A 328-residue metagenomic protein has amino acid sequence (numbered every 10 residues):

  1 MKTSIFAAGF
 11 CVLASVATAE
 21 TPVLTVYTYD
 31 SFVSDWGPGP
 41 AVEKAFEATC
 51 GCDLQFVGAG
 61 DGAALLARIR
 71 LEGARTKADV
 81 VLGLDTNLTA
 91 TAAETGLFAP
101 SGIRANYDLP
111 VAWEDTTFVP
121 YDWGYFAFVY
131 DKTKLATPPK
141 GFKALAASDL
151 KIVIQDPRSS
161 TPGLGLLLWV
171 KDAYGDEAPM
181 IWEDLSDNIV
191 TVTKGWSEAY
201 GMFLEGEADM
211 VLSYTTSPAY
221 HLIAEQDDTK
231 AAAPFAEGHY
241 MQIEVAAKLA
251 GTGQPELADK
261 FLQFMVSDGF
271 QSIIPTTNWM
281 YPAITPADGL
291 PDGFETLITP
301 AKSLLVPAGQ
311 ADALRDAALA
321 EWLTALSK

Functional and structural regions predicted by a protein language model:
V23, Y27-G39, G60-A64, T76-A208: Extracytoplasmic ligand-binding site segments that recognize negatively charged/polar headgroups
P40-F56: Short alpha-helix C-terminal cap/hinge motif
N87-T91, L204, A208-T229, N278: A ligand-binding cleft/hinge motif common to bilobed small-molecule-binding domains
F98-A105, T116-P120, K143, L222-Y240 (+1 more regions): Short beta-strand->loop
V111, G124, W182-S186, V192-T193 (+2 more regions): Periplasmic-binding protein-like
A127-K134, K171, Q242-P255, I273-T276: A bilobed periplasmic-binding-protein/Venus flytrap-type ligand-binding module shared by bacterial periplasmic
L249-L305: Mature extracytoplasmic/periplasmic domains
P291-K328: Extracellular/periplasmic bilobal clamshell ligand-binding domains
